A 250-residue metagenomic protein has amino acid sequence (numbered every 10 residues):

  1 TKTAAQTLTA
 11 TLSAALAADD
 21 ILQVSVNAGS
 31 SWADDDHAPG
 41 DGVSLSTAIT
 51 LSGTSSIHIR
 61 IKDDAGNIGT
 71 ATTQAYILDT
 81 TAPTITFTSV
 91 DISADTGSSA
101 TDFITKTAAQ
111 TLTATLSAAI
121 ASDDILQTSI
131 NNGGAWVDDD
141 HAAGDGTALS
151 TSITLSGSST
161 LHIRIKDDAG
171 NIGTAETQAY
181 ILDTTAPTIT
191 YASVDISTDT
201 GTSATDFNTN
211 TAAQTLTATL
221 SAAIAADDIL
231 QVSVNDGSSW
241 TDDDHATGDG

Functional and structural regions predicted by a protein language model:
K2, T72-D95, E176-D199: Flexible, low-complexity linkers/stalks enriched in Thr/Pro that connect modular domains
A4-A5, T9-H58, T96-F103, A108-H162 (+4 more regions): Extracellular beta-sheet repeat scaffolds used for adhesion and glycan interaction
I61-D63, I165-D167: Conserved structural position at the C-terminal beta-strand of extracellular beta-sandwich adhesion modules
A65-A71, A169-A175: Short, exposed coil/turn segments at beta-strand boundaries within extracellular/luminal domains
